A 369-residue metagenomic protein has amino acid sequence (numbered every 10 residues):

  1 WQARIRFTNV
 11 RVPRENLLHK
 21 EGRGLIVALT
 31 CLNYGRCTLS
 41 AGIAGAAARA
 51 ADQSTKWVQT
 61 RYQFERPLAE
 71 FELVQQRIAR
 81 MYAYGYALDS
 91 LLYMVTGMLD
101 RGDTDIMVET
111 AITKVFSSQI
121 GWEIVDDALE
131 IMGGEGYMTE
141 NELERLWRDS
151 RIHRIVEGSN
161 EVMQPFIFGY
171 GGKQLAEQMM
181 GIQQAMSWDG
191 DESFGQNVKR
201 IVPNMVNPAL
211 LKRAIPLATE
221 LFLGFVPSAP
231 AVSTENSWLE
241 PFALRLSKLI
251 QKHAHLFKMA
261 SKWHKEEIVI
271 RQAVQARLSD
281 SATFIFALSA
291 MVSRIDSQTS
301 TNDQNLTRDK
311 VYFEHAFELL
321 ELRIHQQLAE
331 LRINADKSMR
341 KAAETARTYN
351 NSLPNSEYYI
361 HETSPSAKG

Functional and structural regions predicted by a protein language model:
W1-Q75, A79-G369: Flavin-dependent oxidoreductase catalytic core characteristic of acyl-CoA dehydrogenase/oxidase-like enzymes
